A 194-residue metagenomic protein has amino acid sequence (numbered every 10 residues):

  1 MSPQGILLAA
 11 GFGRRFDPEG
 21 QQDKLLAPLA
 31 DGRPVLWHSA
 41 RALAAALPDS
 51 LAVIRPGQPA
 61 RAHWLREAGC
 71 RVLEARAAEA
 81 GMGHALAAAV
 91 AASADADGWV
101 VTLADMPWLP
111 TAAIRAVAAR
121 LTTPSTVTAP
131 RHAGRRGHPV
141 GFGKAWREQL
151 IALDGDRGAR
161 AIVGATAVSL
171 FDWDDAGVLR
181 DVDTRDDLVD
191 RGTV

Functional and structural regions predicted by a protein language model:
M1-G5, E148-V194: Conserved alpha/beta core of the MobA/IspD/sugar-nucleotide pyrophosphorylase nucleotidyltransferase superfamily
S2-R55, P59: N-terminal glycine-rich phosphate-binding loop and ensuing alpha1 helix
L8-A10, T102-L103, P130-R131, D172-D174: Short beta-strand segments
G20-A30, P34, P56, R76-H84 (+5 more regions): Residues at secondary-structure transition points
L25, D49, R71, T126 (+2 more regions): Conserved beta-strand segments of alpha/beta enzyme cores
A46, R66-G69, W146, T166: Short, structured coil segments at secondary-structure junctions
P48-A88: Short, surface-exposed acidic-centric catalytic microdomains
A75-K144, E148-I151: Conserved beta-loop-beta/alpha segment of the NTase-like Rossmann-fold superfamily that binds/positions NTPs
